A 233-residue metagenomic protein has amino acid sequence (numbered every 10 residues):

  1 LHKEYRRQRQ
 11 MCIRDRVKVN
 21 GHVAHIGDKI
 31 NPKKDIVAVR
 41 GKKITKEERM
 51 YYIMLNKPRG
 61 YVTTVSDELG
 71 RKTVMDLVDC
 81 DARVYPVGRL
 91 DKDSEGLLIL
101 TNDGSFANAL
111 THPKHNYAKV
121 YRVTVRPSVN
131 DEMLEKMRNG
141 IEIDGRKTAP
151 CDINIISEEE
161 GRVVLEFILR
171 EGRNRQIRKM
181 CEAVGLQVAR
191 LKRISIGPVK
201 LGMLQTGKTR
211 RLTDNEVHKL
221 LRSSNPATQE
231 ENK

Functional and structural regions predicted by a protein language model:
L1-R9, I13: Single conserved hydrophobic/aromatic residue that forms the stacking wall/gate of nucleotide- or nucleobase-binding
R16, I26-K233: RNA pseudouridine synthases
G21-H25: Recognition helix of helix-turn-helix/homeodomain-like DNA-binding domains that insert into the DNA major groove
